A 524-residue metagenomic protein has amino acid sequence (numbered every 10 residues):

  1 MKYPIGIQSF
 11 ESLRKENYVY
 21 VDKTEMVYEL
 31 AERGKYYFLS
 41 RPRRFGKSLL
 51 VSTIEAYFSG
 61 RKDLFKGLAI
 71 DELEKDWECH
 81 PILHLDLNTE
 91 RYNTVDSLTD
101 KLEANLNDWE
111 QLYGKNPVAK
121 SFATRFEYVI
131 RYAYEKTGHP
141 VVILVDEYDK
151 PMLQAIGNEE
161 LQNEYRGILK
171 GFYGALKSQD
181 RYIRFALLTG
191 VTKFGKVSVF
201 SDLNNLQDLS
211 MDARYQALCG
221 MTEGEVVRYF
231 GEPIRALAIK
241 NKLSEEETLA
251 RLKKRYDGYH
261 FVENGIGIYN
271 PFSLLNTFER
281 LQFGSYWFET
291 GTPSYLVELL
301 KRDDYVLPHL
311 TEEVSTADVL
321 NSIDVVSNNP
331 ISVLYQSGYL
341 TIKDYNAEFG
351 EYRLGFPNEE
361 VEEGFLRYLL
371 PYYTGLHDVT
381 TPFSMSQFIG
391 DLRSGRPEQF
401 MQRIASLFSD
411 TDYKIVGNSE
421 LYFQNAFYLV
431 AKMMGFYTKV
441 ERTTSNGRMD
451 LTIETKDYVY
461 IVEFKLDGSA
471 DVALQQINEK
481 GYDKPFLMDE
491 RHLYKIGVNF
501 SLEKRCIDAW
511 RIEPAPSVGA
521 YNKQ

Functional and structural regions predicted by a protein language model:
M1-S419, M434: Phosphate-binding site recognition
Y132-T137, V430-K456: Active-site metal-binding core of divalent-cation-utilizing nuclease and nuclease-like domains
V142, Y458-Y460, Y494: Structural motif
Q162-G167, L466-D483: Mg2+/Mn2+-dependent nuclease catalytic core
F172-Q179, S332-L340, Y428-K432, Q476-I496: Metal-dependent nuclease catalytic cores in nucleic-acid-processing enzymes, especially RNase H-like/related
F427, L451-L466, K480: Conserved catalytic cores of phosphodiester-cleaving nucleases, focusing on short active-site segments
P485, R491-Q524: Domain-level recognition of nuclease-like catalytic cores that cleave nucleotide substrates
